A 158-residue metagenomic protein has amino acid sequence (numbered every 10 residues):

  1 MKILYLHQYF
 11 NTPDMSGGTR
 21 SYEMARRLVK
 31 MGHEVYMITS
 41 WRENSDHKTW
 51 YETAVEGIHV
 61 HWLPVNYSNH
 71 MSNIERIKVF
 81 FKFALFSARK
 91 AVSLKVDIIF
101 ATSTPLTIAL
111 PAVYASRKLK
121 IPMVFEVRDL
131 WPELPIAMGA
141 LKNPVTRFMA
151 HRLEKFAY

Functional and structural regions predicted by a protein language model:
M1-P64: N-terminal subdomain of nucleotide-sugar transferases
Q8, V65-E75, L94, K118-H151: Acceptor-binding helix/loop patch of EC 2.4 sugar-transfer enzymes, predominantly nucleotide-sugar-dependent
P13, S45-H47, H70, I108 (+1 more regions): Generic structural signal for helix capping and beta-alpha/helix-loop junctions
G17, F80-A84, T146-R147: A conditional alpha-helix N-cap/helix-loop micro-motif detector
G18-S21, W50-T53, V113-S116, M138-K142: Short, glycine/charged-enriched secondary-structure capping and boundary segments
N73-F81, R89-A91, L110-I121: Internal alpha/beta domain cores that form substrate/cofactor-binding pockets in large enzymes and binding proteins
S87-I108, I121-V124, R128: Short N-terminal targeting/anchoring amphipathic segment
A88, T107-L110, Y114-K118, P144-Y158: Membrane-proximal helix-turn-helix segments that form the acceptor-binding/catalytic region of lipid-linked
